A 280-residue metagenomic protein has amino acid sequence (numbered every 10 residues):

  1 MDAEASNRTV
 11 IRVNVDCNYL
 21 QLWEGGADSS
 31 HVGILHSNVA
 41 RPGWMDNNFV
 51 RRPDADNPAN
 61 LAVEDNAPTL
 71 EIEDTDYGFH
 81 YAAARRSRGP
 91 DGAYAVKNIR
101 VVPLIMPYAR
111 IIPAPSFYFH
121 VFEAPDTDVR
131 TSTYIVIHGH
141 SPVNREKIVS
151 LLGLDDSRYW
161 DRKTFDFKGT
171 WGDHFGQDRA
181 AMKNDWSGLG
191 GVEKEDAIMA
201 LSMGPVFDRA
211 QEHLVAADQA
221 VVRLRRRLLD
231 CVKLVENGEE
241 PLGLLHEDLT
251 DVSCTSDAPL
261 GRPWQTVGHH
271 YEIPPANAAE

Functional and structural regions predicted by a protein language model:
M1-E280: C-terminal catalytic domain of Rieske-type non-heme iron oxygenases
